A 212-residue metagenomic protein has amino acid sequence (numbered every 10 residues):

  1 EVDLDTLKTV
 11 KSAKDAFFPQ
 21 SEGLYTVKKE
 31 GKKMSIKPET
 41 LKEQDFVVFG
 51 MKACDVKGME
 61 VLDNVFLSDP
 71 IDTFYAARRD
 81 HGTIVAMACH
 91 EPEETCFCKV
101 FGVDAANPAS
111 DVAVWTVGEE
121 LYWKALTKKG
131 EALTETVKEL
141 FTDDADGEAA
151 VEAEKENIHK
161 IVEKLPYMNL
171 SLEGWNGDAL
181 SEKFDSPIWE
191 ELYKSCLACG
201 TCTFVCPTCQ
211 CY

Functional and structural regions predicted by a protein language model:
E1-S181, S186-W189, P207: Iron-sulfur-associated redox domains of electron-transfer enzymes in respiratory and anaerobic energy metabolism
E190-C209: Cysteine-centered iron-sulfur cluster-binding motifs in ferredoxin-type domains/subunits of redox enzymes
Y212: A glycine-rich phosphate-binding loop feature that marks nucleotide/adenosyl-phosphate handling sites
